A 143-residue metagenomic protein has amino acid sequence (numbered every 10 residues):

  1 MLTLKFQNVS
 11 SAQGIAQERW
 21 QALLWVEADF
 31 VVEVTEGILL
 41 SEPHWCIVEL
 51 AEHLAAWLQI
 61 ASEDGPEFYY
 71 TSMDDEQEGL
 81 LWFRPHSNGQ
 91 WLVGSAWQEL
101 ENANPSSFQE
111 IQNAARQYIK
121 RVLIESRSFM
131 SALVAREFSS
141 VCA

Functional and structural regions predicted by a protein language model:
M1-T3, L54-E67, S128-F138: Charged, low-complexity, helix/coiled-coil-prone segments
M1-V48: N-terminal low-complexity, intrinsically disordered segments
L23-D29, G65, P85-Q90: A short, compositionally biased
P43-D75: Compact, well-ordered interaction domains used in eukaryotic information-processing assemblies
F68-S106, E110: An exposed acidic His-Trp-rich patch
W97-A143: Mixed-charge, glycine-accented linear interaction segment located at domain edges/termini
